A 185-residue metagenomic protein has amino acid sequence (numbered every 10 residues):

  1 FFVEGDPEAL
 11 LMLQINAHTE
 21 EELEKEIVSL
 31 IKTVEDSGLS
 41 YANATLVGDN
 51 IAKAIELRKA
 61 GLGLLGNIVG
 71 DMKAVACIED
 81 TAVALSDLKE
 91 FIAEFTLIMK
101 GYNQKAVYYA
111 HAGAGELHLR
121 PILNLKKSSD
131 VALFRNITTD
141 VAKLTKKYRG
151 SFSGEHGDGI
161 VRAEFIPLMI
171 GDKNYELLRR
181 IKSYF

Functional and structural regions predicted by a protein language model:
F1-H111, G115-G154, G159-F185: Noncatalytic alpha-helical scaffold of FAD-dependent oxidoreductases
